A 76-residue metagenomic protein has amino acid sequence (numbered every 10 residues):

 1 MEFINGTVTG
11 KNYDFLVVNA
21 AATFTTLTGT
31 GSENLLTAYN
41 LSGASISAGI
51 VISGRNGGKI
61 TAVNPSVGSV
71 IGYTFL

Functional and structural regions predicted by a protein language model:
M1-I4, L36-A62, G72-L76: Beta-sandwich interaction modules
M1-T23: Solvent-exposed, flexible loop/coil segments flanking beta-strands in beta-rich domains
V18-N19, S53, S66: A structural detector for beta-sheet-dominated domains
T23-A38, G68-L76: Short, surface-exposed beta-strand/strand-loop-strand elements in extracellular ectodomains
